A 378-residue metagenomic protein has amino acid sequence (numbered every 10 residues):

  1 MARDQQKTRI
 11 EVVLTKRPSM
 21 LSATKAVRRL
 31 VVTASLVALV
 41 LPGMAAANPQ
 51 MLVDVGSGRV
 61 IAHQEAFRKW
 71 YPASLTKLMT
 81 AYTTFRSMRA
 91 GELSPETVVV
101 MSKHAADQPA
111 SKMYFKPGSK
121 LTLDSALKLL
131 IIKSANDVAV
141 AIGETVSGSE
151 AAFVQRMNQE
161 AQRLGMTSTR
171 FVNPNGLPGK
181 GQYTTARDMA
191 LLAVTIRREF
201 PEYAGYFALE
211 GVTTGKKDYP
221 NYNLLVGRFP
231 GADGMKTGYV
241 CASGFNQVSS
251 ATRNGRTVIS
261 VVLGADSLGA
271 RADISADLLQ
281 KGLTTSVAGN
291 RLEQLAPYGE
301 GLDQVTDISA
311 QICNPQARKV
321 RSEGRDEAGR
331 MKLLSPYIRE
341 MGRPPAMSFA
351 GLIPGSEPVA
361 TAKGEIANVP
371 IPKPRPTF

Functional and structural regions predicted by a protein language model:
A2, I10, L21, V37-R187 (+1 more regions): Active-site-adjacent loops and short helices of periplasmic peptidoglycan-processing enzymes
Q5, P18, L36-V37, L41 (+3 more regions): Compositionally biased non-globular segments, especially hydrophobic aliphatic-rich helices of signal peptides
Q5-E11, T15-V32: Bacterial N-terminal signal peptides that target proteins for export
A26, A38, E327-M331: Compositionally biased intrinsically disordered low-complexity regions
V32-T33, V55, T213, F229: Short, positively charged
T167-R170, P174, P178-Y183, R187-F378: Domain-terminus/edge residues, biased toward the C-terminal soluble/receptor-binding domains of extracytoplasmic
